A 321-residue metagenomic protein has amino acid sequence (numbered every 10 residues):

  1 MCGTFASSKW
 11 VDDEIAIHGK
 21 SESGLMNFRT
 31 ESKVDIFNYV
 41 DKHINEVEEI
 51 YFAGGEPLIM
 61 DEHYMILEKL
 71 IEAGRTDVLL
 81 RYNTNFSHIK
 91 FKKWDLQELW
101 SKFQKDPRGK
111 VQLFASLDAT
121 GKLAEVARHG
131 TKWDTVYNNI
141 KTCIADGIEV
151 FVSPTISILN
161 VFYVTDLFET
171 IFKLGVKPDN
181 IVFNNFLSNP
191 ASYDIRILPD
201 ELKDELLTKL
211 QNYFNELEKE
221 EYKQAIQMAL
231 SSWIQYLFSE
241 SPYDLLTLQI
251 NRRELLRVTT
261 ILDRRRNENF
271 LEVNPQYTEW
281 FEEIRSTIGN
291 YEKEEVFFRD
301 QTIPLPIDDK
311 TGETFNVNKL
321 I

Functional and structural regions predicted by a protein language model:
M1-G3, F172: Hydrophobic, aliphatic-enriched repeat segments that assemble into extended interaction scaffolds in large eukaryotic
G3-S32, I44-D61, A73-L96, F103-Y137 (+2 more regions): Core AdoMet radical
K33-V40: Alpha-helix-centered segments that form part of catalytic cores
Y39, E62-K69, D95-K102, V126 (+1 more regions): A short acidic, amphipathic alpha-helical/loop segment
E68-I71, I144: Alpha-helical repeat scaffolds in large eukaryotic proteins
L79-R81, S101-L117, K132-R299, P304-P306: Conserved C-terminal portion of the radical SAM core fold that forms the substrate/S-adenosylmethionine-binding
F297-I321: Intrinsically disordered, low-structural-confidence terminal and linker regions
